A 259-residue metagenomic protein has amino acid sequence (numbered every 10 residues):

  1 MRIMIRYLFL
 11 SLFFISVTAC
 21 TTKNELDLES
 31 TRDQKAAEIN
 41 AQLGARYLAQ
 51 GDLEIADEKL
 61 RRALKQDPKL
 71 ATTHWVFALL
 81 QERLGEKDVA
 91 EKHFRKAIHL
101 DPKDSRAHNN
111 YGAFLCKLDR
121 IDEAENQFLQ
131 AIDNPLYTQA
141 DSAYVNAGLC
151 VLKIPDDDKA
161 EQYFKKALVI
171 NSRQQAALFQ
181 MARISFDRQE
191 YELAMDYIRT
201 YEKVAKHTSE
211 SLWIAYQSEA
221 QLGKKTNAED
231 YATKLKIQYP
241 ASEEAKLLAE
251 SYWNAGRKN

Functional and structural regions predicted by a protein language model:
T18-A36: Bacterial Sec signal peptide processing site at the extreme N-terminus
D27-L28, A205-N259: Terminal, low-structured helical/coil segments at or just beyond the last alpha-helical repeat
R32, Q66, L100, N134-L136 (+3 more regions): Structural marker of alpha-solenoid helical repeat scaffolds
A36, L43, L70, D104 (+4 more regions): Residue-level recognition of tetratricopeptide repeat
Q42, V76, N110, Y144-N146 (+3 more regions): Canonical tetratricopeptide repeat
A49, R83-L84, K117-L118, K153-I154 (+4 more regions): Register position in tetratricopeptide repeats
